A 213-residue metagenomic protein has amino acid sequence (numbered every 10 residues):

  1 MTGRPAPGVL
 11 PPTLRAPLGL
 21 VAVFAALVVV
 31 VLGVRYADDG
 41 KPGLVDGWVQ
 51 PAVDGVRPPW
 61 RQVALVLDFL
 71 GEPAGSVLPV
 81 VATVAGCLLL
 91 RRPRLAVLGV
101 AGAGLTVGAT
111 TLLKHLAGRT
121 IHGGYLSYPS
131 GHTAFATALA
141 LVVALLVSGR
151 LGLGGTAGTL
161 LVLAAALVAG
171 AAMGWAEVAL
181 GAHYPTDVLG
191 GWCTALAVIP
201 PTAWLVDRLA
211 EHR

Functional and structural regions predicted by a protein language model:
M1-G75, H115-I121: N-terminal transmembrane-helix/juxtamembrane module of multi-pass inner/ER membrane proteins
T2-G8, P12-R15, A85-P93, L145-L151 (+1 more regions): Structural signal for the C-terminal ends of transmembrane alpha-helices and the immediately following loop
R15-A25, V80-L105: Interfacial segments of alpha-helical transmembrane regions
P17-V21, V77, A96-A101, L160-L167 (+2 more regions): Hydrophobic alpha-helical transmembrane segments
W60-Q62, V77-A85, A169-G174: Hydrophobic, membrane-inserted alpha-helices
D68-R91, V143, V147: Hydrophobic alpha-helical transmembrane segments
V97-A117, L160-W175: Small-polar-interrupted transmembrane alpha-helices in polytopic inner-membrane proteins
T120-P129, T133-R213: Membrane-embedded catalytic cores of phosphoryl/pyrophosphoryl-handling enzymes
